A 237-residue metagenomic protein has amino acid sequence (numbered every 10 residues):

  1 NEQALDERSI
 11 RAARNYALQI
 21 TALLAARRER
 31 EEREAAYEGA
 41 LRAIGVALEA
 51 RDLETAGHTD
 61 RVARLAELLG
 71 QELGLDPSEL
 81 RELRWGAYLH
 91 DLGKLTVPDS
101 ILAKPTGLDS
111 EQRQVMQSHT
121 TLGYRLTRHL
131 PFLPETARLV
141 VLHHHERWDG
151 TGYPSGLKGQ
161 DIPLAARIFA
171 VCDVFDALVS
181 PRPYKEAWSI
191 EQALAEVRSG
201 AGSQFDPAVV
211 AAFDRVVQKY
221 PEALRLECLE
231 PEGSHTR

Functional and structural regions predicted by a protein language model:
A4-A25, L164: Amphipathic alpha-helical "output/dimerization" segments
E7, G45, E49-R237: Metal-dependent catalytic cores of enzymes that make or break cyclic nucleotides and related phosphoester linkages
I10, E38-L41, T120: ATP/adenylate-binding site constellation spanning eukaryotic-like Ser/Thr protein kinases, ABC-transporter
L24-R28, G233-H235: N-terminal hydrophobic signal/anchor transmembrane helix of membrane proteins
A26-R30, L73-G74: HAMP exit helix and analogous amphipathic coiled-coil linker helices
E29, R33-A36, A40, A47 (+1 more regions): Signal-transducing coiled-coil linker helix
